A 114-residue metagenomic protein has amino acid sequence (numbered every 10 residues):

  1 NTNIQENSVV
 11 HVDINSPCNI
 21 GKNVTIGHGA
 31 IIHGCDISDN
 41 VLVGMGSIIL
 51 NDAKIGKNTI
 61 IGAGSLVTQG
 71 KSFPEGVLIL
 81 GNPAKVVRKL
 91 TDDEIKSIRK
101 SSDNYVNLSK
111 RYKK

Functional and structural regions predicted by a protein language model:
Q5-V12, G21-K22, G27-H28, H33-G34 (+7 more regions): Left-handed beta-helix
P17-I26, A30-I31, L78-K114: C-terminal segments of enzyme domains that contribute to small-molecule binding surfaces
